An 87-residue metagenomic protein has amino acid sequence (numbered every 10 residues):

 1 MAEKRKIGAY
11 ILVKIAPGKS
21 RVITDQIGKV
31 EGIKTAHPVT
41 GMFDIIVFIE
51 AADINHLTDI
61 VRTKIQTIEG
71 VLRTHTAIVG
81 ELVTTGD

Functional and structural regions predicted by a protein language model:
M1-D87: A compositional/biophysical signature of low hydrophobicity enriched in polar/charged and small residues
